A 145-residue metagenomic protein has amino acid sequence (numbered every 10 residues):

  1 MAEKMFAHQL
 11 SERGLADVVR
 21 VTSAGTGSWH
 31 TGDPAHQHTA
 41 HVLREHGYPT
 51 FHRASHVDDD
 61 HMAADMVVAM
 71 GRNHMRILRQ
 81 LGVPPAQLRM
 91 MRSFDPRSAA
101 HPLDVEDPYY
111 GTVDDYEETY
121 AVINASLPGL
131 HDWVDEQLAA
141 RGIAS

Functional and structural regions predicted by a protein language model:
M1-S145: Short polar/charged helix/loop
